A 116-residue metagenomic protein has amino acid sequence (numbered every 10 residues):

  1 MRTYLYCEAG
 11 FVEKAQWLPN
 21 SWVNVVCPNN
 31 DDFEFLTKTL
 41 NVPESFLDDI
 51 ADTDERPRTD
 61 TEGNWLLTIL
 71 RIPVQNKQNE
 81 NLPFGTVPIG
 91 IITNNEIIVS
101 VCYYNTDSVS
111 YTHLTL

Functional and structural regions predicted by a protein language model:
M1-S110: Divalent-cation
T112-L116: Conserved small/polar residues in nucleotide/adenosyl-binding loops
